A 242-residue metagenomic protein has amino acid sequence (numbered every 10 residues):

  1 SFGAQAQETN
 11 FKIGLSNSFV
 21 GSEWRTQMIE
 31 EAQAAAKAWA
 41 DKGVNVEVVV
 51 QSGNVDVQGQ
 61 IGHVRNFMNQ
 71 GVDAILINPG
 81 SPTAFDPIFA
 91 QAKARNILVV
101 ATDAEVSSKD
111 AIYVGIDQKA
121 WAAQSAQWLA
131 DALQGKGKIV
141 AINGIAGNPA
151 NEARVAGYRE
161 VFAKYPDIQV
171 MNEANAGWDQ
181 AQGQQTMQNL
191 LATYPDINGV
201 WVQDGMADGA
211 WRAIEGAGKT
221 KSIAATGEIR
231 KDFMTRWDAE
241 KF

Functional and structural regions predicted by a protein language model:
S1-F242: A residue-level marker of the well-folded mature domains of exported/periplasmic proteins
